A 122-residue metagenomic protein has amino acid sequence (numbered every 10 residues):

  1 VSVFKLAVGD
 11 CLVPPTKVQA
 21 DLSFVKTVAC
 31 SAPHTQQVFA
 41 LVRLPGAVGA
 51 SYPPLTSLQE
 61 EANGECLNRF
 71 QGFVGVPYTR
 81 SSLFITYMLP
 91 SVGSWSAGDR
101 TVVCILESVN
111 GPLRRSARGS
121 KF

Functional and structural regions predicted by a protein language model:
V1-F122: Primary mode marks residue(s) on the alpha4-beta5-alpha5 output face of response regulator receiver
